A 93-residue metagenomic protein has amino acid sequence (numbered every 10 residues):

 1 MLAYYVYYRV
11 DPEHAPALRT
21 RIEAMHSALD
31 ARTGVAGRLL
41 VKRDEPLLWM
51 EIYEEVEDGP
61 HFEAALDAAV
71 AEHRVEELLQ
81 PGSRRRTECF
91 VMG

Functional and structural regions predicted by a protein language model:
M1-D67, R84-G93: Short S/T/G/P-rich N-terminal loop/turn motif that feeds into the first structured element of a domain
E72-F90: Conserved short beta-strand edge segments in small beta-sheet-based binding/regulatory domains
